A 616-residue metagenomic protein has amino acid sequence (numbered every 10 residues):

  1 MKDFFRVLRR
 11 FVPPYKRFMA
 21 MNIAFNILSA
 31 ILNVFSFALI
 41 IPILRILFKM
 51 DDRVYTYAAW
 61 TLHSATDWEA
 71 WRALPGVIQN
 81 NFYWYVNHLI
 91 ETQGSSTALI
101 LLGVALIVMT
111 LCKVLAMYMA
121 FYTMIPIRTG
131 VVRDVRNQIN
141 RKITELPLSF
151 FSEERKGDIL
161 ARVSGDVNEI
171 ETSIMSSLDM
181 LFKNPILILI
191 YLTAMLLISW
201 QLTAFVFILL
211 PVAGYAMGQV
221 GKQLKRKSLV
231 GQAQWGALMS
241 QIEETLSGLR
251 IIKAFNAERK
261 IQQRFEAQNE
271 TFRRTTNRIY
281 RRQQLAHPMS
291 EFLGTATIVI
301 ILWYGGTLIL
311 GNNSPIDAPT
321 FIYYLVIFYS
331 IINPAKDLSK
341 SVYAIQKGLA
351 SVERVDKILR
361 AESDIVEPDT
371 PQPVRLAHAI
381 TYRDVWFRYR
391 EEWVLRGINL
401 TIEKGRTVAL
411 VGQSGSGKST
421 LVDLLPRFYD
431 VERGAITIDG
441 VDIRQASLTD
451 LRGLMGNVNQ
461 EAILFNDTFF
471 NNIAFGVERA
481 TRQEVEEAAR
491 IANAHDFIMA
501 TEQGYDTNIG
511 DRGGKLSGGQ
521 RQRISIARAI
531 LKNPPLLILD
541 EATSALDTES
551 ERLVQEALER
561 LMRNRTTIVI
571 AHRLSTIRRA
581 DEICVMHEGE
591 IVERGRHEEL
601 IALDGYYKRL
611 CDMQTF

Functional and structural regions predicted by a protein language model:
M1-A38, R45-L106, C112, A120-M124 (+10 more regions): Membrane-integrated ABC transporters
D3-F4, F11-V12, M124-R128, T144-I188 (+1 more regions): Juxtamembrane loop-to-helix connectors within ABC transporter transmembrane domains
F18-L28, D179-V230, W303-I316, N333: Transmembrane helices of ABC transporter permease
L106-K113, M117, L210-M217, Q283-T297 (+1 more regions): Hydrophobic alpha-helical segments in the permease module
I139, I143, I252, V355 (+1 more regions): Helix-loop junctions and hydrophobic alpha-helical segments within the transmembrane domains of large membrane
E154-G157, V230-R278, T370: Loop segments that connect adjacent transmembrane helices in multi-pass transporters
K253, A257, R281, S290 (+2 more regions): Cytosolic ends of transmembrane helices, especially the final helix of ABC transmembrane type-1 domains
E367-P368, P373-F616: ABC-type nucleotide-binding domain
